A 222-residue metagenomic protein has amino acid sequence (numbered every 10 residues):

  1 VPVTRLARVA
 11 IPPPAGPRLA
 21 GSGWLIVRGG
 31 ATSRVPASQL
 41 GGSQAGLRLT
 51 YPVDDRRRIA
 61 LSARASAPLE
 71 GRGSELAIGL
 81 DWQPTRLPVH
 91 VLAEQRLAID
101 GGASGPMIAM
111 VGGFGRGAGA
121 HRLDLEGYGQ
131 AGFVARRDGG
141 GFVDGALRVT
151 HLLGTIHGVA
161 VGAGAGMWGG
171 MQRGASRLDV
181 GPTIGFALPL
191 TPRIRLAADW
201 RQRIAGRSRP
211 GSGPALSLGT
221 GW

Functional and structural regions predicted by a protein language model:
V1-R64: Outer-membrane beta-barrel initiation region
I11-L19, D54-I59, L87, D100-G102 (+3 more regions): Short loop/turn motifs that connect adjacent beta-strands in outer-membrane beta-barrel proteins
G23-S33, R58-L69, L76-D81, L87-I99 (+3 more regions): Transmembrane beta-strand segments that form the barrel wall of outer-membrane beta-barrel proteins
S38-G42, L69-G73, G101-G105, D138-F142 (+2 more regions): Transmembrane beta-barrel outer-membrane domains
L47, I78-L80, I108-G112, G145-V149 (+2 more regions): Membrane-embedded beta-strands of outer-membrane beta-barrel proteins, especially the hydrophobic/small aromatic
Y51-V53, W82-P84, Q95, F114-R116 (+6 more regions): Residue-level signature of outer-membrane beta-barrel architecture
G101-G166: Detector for outer-membrane/organellar transmembrane beta-barrel domains, recognizing the amphipathic beta-strand
P210-W222: Outer-membrane beta-barrel "beta-signal"
